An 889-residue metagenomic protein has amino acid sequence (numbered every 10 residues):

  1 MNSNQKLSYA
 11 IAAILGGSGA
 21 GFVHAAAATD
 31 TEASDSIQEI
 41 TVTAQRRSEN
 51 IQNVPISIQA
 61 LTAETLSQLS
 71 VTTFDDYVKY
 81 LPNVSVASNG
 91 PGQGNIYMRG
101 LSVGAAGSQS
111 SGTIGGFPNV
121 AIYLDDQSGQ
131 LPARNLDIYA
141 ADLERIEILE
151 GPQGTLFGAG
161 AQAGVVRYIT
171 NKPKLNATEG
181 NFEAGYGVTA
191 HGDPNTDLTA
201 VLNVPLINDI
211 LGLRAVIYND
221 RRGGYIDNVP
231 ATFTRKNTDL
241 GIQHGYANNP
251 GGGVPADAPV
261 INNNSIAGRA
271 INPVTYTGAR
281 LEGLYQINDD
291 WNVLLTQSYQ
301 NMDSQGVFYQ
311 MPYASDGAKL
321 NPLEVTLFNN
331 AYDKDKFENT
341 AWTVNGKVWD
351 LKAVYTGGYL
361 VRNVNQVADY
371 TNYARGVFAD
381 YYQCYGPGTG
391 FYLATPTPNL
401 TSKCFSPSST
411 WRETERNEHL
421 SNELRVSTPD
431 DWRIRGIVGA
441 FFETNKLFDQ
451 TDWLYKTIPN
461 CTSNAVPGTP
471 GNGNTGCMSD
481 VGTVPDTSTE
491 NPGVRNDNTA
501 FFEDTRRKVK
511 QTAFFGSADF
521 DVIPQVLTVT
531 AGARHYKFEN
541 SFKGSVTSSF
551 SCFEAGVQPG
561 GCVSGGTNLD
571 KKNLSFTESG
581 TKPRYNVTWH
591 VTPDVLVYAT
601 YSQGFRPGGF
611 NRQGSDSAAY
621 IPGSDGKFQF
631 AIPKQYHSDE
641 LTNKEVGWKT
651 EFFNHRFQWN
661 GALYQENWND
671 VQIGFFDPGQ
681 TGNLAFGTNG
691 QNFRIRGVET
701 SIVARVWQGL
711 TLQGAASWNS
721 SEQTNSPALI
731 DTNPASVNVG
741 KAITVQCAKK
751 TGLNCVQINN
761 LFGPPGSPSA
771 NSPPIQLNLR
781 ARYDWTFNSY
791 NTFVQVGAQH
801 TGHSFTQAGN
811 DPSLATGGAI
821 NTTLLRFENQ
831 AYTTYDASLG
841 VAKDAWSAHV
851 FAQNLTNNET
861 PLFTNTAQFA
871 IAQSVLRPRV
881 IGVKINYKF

Functional and structural regions predicted by a protein language model:
M1-L69, D75-Y80, D289, V293 (+2 more regions): N-terminal Sec signal peptide and the immediately downstream disordered periplasmic leader that contains the TonB box
I96-Y97, S110, A161-A184, T196-V201: N-terminal periplasmic accessory domains that precede and gate Gram-negative outer-membrane beta-barrel machines
S110-G115, N119-E150, A200, I242: Short acidic/polar hinge/loop motifs at secondary-structure boundaries that mediate gating or recognition
H191-S304, R416-N422, D430-E443, R506 (+3 more regions): Transmembrane beta-barrel wall of Gram-negative outer-membrane proteins
T199, A341-T371, L596-S602, Q613 (+7 more regions): Membrane-embedded beta-barrel scaffold of Gram-negative outer-membrane proteins
Y225-A270, Q305-F328, D369-R412, D452-D504 (+6 more regions): Solvent-exposed loop segments that connect transmembrane elements
I437, V529, A662-N667, F686-G809 (+1 more regions): Gram-negative outer-membrane beta-barrel transporters
N460, L712, A798-T816, G840-F889: C-terminal beta-signal and adjacent terminal beta-strands/loops of Gram-negative outer-membrane beta-barrel proteins
